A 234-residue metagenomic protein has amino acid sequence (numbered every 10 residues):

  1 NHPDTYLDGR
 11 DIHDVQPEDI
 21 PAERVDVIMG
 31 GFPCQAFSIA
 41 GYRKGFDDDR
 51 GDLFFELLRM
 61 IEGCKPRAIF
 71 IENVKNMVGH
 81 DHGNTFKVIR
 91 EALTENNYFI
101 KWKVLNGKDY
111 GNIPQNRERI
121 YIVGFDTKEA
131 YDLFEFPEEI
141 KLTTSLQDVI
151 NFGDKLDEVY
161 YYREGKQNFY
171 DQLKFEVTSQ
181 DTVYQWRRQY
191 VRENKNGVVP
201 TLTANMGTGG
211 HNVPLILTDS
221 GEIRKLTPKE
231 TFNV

Functional and structural regions predicted by a protein language model:
H2-D19: S-adenosyl-L-methionine
D4-D8, P66, H211: Secondary-structure boundary/capping residues
R10, T203-M206: Pocket-edge structural micro-motifs
V15-V27, C34-T201: Class I S-adenosyl-L-methionine
G31, A68, K225-P228: Short aromatic/basic micro-patch
E129, T208-G210: A cross-taxa feature marking solvent-exposed loop/turn segments within ectodomains of secreted and single-pass membrane
A204, H211-V234: FAD-binding beta-loop-beta segment adjacent to the flavin cofactor pocket
